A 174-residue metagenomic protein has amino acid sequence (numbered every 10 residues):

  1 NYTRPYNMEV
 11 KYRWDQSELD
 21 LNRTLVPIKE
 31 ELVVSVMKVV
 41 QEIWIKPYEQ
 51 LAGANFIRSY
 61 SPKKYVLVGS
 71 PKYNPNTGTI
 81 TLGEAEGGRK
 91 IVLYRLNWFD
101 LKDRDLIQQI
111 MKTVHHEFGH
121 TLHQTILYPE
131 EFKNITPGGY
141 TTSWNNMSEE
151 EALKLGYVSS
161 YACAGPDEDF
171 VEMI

Functional and structural regions predicted by a protein language model:
N1-D15: Bacterial Sec-dependent N-terminal signal peptides
V34, K38, E42, K112 (+1 more regions): Solvent-exposed, polar/charged alpha-helical surfaces in well-ordered, non-transmembrane soluble domains, broadly
V34-R89: Auxiliary, metal-adjacent structural segments of Zn-dependent hydrolase domains
K64-L67, K90-Y94, H123, D169-M173: Structural recognition of the beta-strand scaffold that forms the well-ordered cores of secreted hydrolase catalytic
E86-V92, I126-A152: A structural motif
R95-H115: Short pre-active-site segment immediately N-terminal to the catalytic Zn-binding motif
Q108-P129, V171: Active-site recognition of the HExxH zinc-binding catalytic motif
G139-I174: Metalloprotease/metallohydrolase-associated module, dominated by Zn2+-dependent proteases
